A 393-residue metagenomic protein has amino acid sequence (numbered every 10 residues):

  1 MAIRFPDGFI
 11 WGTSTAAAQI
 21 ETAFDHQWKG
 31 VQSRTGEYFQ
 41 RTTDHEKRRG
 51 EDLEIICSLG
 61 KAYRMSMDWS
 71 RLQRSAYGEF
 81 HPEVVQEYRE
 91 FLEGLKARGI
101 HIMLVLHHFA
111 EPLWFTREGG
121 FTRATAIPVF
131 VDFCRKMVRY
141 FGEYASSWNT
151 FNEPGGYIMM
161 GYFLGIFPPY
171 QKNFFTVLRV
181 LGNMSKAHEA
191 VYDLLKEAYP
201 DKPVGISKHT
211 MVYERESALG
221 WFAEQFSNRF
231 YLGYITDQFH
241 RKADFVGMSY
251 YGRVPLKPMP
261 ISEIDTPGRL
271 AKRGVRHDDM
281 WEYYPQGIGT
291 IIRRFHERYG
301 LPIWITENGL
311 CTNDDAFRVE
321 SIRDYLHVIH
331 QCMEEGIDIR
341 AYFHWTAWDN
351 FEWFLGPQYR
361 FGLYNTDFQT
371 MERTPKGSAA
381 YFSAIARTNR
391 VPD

Functional and structural regions predicted by a protein language model:
M1-K61, S70-D393: Non-catalytic scaffold segments within catalytic domains of secreted glycoside hydrolases
